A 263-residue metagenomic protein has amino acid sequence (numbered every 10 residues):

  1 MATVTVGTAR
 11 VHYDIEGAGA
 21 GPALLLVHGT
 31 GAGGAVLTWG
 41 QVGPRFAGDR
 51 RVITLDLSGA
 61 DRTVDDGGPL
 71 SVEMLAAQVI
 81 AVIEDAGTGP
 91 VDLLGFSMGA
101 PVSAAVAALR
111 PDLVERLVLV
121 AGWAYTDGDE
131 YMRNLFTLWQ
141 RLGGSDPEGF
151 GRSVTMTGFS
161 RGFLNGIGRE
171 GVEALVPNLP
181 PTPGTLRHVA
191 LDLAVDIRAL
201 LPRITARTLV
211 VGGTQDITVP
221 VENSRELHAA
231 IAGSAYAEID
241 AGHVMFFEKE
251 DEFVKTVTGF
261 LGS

Functional and structural regions predicted by a protein language model:
V6-V64: Conserved HGGG/HGGXW glycine-rich cap/lid loop of the alpha/beta-hydrolase fold
P44, I53-L94: Active-site loop/oxyanion-hole signature of alpha/beta-hydrolase fold enzymes
G95, G99, S103: Gly/Ala-rich beta-loop-alpha elbow adjacent to hydrolase catalytic centers
A104, A108, E115-G144, G184: Flexible "cap/lid" loop of the alpha/beta hydrolase fold
G128-E130, E148-L200: Conserved alpha/beta-hydrolase catalytic His-Asp/Glu region
I204, V210-G212, D216: Short beta-strand/loop motif that positions the catalytic acidic residue of the alpha/beta-hydrolase fold
I217-N223: Conserved alpha/beta-hydrolase "acid-adjacent" motif
A241-V254: Catalytic histidine-centered segment of alpha/beta-hydrolase-like enzymes
